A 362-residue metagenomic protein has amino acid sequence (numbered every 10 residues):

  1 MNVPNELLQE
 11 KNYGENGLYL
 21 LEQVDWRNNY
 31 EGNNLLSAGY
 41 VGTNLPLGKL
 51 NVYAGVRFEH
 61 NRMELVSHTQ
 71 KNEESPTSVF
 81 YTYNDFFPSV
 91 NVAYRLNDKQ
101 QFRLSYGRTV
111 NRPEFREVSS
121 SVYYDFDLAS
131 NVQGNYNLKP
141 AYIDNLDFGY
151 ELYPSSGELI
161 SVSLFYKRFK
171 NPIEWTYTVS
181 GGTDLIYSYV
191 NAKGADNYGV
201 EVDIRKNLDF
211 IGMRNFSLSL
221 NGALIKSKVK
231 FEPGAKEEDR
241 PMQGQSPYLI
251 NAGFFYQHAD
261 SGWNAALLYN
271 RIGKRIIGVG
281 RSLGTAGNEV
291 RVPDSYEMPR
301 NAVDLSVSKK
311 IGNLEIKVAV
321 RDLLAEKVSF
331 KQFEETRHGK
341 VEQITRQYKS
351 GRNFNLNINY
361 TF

Functional and structural regions predicted by a protein language model:
M1-N16, L21-R168, F255, L268: Structural signature of Gram-negative outer-membrane beta-barrels, strongest in the C-terminal barrel of TonB-dependent
Q23, R27-Y30, N135-K139, N145 (+4 more regions): Outer membrane beta-barrel strand-and-loop segments of large Gram-negative receptors, especially TonB-dependent
V24-N29, K71-V79, N131-Y136, L185-A192 (+4 more regions): Extracellular loop and loop/strand-boundary signature of outer-membrane beta-barrel proteins
L47-L50, R95-K99, I143, Y153-G157 (+5 more regions): Outer-membrane beta-barrel channels and translocator barrels
V52-V56, P88, F102-L104, I160-V162 (+7 more regions): Transmembrane beta-strands of outer-membrane beta-barrel proteins
E64-E73, F115-S121, L128-A129, P172-V179 (+3 more regions): Outer-membrane beta-barrel translocator domains and adjoining extracellular loop/strand segments of Gram-negative
Y166-R168, I186-V279, I358-T361: Gram-negative outer-membrane beta-barrel transporters
K170, A259, R271-T285, S308-F362: C-terminal beta-signal and adjacent terminal beta-strands/loops of Gram-negative outer-membrane beta-barrel proteins
